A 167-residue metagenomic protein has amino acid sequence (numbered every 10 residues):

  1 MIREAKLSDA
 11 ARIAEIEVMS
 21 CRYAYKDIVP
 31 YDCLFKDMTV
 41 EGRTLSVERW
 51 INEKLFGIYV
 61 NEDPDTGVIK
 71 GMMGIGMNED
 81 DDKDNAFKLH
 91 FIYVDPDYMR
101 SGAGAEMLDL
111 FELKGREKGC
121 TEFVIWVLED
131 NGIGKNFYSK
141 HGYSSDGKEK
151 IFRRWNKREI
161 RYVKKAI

Functional and structural regions predicted by a protein language model:
E4-S8, A14-V29, C33-D97, L108-K114 (+2 more regions): Acetyl-CoA-dependent GNAT
S8-D9, G102: Short helix-adjacent coil turns
A86-F87, T121-I167: C-terminal "cap" of GNAT-fold acetyltransferases
D95-D97, S101, E129-D130: Active-site acidic-Proline motif in GNAT/NAT acetyltransferases
M99, R116, S139: Short polybasic/polar patches that bind polyanions
A105: Residues forming the Rossmann-fold NAD(P)(H) cofactor-binding site
L108, G115-W126: Conserved GNAT acetyl-CoA-binding A-motif
